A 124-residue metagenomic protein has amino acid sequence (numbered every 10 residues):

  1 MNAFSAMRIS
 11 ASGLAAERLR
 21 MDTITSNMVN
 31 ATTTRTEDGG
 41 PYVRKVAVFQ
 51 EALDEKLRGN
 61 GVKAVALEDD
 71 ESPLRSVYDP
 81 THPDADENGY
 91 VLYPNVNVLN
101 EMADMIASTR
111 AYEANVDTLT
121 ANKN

Functional and structural regions predicted by a protein language model:
M1-N124: Amphipathic alpha-helical polymerization modules
